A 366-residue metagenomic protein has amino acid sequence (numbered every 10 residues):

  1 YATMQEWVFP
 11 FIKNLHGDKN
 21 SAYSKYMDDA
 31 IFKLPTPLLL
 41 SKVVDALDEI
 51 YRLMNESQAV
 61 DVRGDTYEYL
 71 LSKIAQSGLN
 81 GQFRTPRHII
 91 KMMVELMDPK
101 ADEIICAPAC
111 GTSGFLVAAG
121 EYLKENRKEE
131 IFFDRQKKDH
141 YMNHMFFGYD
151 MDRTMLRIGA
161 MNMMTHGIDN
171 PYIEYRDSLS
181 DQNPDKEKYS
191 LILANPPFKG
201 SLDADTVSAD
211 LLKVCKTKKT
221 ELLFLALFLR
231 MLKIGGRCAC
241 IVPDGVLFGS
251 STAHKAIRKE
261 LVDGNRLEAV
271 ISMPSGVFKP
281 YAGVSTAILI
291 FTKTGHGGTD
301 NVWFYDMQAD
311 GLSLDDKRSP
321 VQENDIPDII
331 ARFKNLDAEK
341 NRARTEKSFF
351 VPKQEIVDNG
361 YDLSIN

Functional and structural regions predicted by a protein language model:
Y1-L96, K100-A101, Y172-S180, S272-G276 (+2 more regions): Non-catalytic, mostly N-terminal accessory regions of nucleic-acid modification and defense proteins
F9-F11, F32, Y51, F83 (+14 more regions): Phenylalanine-focused residue identity feature
P37, G64-D65, E130-I131, G200 (+1 more regions): Short, flexible segments with low predicted structural confidence
Y51-R52, R63, R84, C106-P108 (+9 more regions): Functionally constrained cores in energy, signaling, and assembly domains
R52, L71, D98, M164 (+3 more regions): Residue-level marker of positions within ordered structural domains that often coincide with functionally constrained
N80-A194, K199-D203, D210, K218 (+4 more regions): Conserved S-adenosyl-L-methionine
S180-Q182, K186-I365: A conserved structural/catalytic subdomain of Rossmann-like adenosyl-cofactor enzymes
